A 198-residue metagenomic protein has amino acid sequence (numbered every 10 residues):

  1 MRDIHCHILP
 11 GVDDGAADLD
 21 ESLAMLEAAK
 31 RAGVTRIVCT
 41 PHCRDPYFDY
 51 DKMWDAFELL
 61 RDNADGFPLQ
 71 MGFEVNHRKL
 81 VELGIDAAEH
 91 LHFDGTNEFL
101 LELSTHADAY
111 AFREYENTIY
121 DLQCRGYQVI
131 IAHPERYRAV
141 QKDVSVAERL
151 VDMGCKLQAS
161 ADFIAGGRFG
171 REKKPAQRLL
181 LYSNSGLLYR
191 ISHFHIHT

Functional and structural regions predicted by a protein language model:
M1-G66: An N-terminally biased module of ancient metal coordination in phosphate/nucleic-acid-related enzymes
H5, P41, L69, H133 (+1 more regions): Divalent metal-coordination and catalytic microenvironments
I8-L19, L101-A109, I164: Active-site mouth loops of central-metabolism enzymes
R44-Y47, H77-R78, R136-V140, I164-G167 (+1 more regions): Active-site environment of divalent metal-dependent phosphoester hydrolases
D49-Q158: Extended substrate/RNA-proximal surfaces in nucleic-acid metabolism proteins
L83, Q141-E148, R168-Q177, F194-T198: Histidine/acidic-residue-rich catalytic or RNA/ligand-binding cores of hydrolases and nuclease-related proteins
Y182-T198: Short acidic/histidine-rich active-site segments
